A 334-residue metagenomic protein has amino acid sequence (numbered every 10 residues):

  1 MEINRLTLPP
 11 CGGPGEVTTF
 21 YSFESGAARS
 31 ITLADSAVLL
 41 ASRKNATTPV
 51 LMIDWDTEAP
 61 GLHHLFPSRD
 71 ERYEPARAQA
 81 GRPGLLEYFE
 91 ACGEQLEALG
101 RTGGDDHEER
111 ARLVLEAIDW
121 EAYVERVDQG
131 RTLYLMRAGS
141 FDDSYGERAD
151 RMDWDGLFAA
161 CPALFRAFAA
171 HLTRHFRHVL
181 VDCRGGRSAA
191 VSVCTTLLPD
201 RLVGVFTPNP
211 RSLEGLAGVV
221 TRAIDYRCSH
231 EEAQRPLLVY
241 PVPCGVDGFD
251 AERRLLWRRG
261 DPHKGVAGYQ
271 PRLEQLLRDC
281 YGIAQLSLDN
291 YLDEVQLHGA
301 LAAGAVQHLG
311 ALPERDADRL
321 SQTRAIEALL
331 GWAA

Functional and structural regions predicted by a protein language model:
M1-T7, Y226-A334: C-terminal lobe/tail of nucleotide-utilizing enzymes
C11-E58, H64: Walker A/P-loop phosphate-binding motif and the immediately C-terminal alpha-helix
T18-F20, L51-W55, Y134-R137, L238-G245 (+1 more regions): Extended hydrophobic secondary-structure segments that form protein cores and membrane-embedded regions
A27, L39-A41, L164-F165, C183 (+1 more regions): Catalytic cores of eukaryotic secretory-pathway lumenal/extracellular enzymes that build and remodel glycoconjugates
L33-A37, L65-G81, L85, M152 (+4 more regions): Short secondary-structure boundary/capping segments
T57-A170: P-loop/Walker-type NTP enzyme "switch/lid" segment
L133-Y134, R177, D200, E294: Conserved acidic residues
A160-Y281: Conserved catalytic-core segment of NTP-binding enzymes
